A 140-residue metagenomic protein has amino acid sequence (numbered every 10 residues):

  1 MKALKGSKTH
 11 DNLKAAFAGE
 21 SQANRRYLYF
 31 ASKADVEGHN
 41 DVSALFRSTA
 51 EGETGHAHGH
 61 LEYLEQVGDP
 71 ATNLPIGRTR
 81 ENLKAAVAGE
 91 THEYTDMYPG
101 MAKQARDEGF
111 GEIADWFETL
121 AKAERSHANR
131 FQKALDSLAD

Functional and structural regions predicted by a protein language model:
M1-D140: Non-heme di-metal
